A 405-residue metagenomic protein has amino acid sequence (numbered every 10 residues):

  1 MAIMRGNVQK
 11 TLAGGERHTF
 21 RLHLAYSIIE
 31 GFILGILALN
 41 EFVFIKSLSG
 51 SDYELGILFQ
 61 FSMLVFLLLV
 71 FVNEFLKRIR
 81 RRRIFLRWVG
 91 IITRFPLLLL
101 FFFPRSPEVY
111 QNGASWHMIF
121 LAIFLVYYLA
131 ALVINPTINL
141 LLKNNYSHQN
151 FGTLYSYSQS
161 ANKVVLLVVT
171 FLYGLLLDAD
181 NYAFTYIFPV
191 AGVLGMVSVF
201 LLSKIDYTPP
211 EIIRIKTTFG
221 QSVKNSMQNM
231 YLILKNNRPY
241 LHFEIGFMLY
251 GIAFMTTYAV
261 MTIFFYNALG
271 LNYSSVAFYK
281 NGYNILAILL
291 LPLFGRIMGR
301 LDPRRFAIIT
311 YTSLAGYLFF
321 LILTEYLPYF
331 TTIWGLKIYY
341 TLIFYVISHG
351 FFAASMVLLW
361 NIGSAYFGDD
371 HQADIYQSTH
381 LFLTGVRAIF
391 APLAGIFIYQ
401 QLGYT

Functional and structural regions predicted by a protein language model:
A2-L69, N73-L76, R83-R87, L99-F101 (+1 more regions): Helix-loop boundary and gating motifs at the non-cytosolic
E16-L24, G113-L121, N236-E244, G335-I343: Primarily residues marking transmembrane-helix entry/exit sites
R21-N40, L58-N73, V89-T93, M118-I119 (+5 more regions): Substrate-agnostic recognition of the 12-TM MFS/MFS-like secondary transporter fold
S47-L48, R78-I79, L141-N145, F264 (+3 more regions): Helix-to-coil boundary motifs at intracellular loop junctions of multi-pass secondary transporters
S51, R80-R82, S147, N181-A183 (+3 more regions): A helix-boundary/kink motif common to multi-pass secondary transporters, especially Major Facilitator Superfamily
R78-F95, Y182, G299-L314: Cytoplasmic membrane-interface "Motif A"-like loop-to-helix N-cap segments of 12-TM Major Facilitator Superfamily
G90-A114, T312-G335: C-terminal ends and interior cores of transmembrane alpha-helices in multi-pass membrane transporters/permeases
V199-T217: Helix-loop junctions on the cytosolic side of multi-pass membrane transporters, especially the intracellular loop
